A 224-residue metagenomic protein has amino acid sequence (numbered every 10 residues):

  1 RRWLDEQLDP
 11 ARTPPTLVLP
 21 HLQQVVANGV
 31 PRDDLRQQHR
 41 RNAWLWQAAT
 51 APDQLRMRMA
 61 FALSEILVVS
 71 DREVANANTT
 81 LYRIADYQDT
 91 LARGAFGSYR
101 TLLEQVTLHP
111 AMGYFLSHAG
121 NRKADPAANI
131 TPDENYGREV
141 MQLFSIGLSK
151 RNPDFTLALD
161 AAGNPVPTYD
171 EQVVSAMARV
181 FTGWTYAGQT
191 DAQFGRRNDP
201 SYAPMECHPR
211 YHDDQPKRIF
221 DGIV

Functional and structural regions predicted by a protein language model:
R1-L45, N76-V224: Active-site substrate-binding loop specific to GH73 endo-beta-N-acetylglucosaminidase modules in bacterial autolysins
H39-R40, T50-R58: Amphipathic interfacial helices
Q47-A48, I66, S70, G94: Alpha-helix C-capping/helix-to-loop hinge sites
Q54-R56, L67-R72: Short, contiguous, well-structured surface segments enriched in hydrophobic/aromatic residues
